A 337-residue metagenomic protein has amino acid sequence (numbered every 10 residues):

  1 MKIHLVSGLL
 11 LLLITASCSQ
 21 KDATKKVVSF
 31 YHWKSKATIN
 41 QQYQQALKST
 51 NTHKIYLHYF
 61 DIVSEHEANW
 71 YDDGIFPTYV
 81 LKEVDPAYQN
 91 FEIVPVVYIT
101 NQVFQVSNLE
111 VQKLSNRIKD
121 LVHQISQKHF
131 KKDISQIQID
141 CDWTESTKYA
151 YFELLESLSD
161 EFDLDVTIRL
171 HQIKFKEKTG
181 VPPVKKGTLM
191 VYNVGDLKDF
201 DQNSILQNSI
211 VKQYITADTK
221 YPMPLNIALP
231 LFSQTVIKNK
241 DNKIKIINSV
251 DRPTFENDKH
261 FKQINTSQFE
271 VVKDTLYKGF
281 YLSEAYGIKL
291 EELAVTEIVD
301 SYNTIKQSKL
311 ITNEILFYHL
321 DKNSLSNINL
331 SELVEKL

Functional and structural regions predicted by a protein language model:
K2-L9: Sec-dependent signal peptide recognition, specifically the positively charged N-region followed immediately by
I14-S17: C-terminal motif of bacterial Sec signal peptides marking the signal peptidase cleavage site
S19-L47: Boundary/entry segment of secreted carbohydrate-active catalytic domains
V27-H32, V63, N69-L189: Chitinase-like catalytic core of GlcNAc-active glycosidases
N40-E65, I125-F130: Catalytic domains of carbohydrate-active enzymes, especially glycoside hydrolases
K54-Y56, Q138, T188, L316: Conserved beta-strand positions in the central sheet of alpha/beta enzyme cores
E156-R252: Substrate-binding surface in catalytic domains of secreted glycosidases
F232, K240-L337: Substrate-binding cleft of secreted/luminal carbohydrate-active enzymes
